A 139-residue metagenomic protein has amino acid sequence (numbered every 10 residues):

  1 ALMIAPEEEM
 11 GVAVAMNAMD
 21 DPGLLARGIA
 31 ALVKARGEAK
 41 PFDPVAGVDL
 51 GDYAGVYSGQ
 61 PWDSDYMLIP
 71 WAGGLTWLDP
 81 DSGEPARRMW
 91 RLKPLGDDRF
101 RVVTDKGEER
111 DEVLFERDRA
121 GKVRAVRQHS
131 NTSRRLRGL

Functional and structural regions predicted by a protein language model:
A1-L139: Catalytic loop of the DD-peptidase/beta-lactamase superfamily, centered on the K-T-G motif and neighboring
